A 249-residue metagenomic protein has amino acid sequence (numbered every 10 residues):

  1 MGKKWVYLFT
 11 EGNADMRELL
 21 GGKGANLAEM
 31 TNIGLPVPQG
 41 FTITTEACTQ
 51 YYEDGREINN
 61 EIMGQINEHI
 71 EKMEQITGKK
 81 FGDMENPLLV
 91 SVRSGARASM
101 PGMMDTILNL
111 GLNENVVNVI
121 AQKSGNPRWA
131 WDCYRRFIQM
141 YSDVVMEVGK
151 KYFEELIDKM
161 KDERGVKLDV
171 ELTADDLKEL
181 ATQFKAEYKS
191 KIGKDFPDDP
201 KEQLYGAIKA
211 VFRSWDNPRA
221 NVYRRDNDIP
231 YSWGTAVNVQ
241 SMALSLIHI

Functional and structural regions predicted by a protein language model:
M1-I247: Nucleotide/phosphate-binding sheet-loop regions of phosphoryl- and nucleotidyl-transfer enzymes
